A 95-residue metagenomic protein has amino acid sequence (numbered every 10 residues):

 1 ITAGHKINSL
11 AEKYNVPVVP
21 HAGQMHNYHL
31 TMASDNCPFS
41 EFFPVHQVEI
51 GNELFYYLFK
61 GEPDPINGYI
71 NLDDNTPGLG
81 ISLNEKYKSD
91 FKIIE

Functional and structural regions predicted by a protein language model:
I1-Y69: Shared catalytic-loop signature of beta/alpha-barrel
E53-E95: C-terminal extensions of enzymes
